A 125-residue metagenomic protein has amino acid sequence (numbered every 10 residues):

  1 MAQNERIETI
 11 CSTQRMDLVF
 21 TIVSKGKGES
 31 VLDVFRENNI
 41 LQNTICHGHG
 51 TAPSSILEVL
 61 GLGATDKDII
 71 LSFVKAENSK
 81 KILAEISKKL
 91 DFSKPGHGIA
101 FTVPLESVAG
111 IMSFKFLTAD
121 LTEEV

Functional and structural regions predicted by a protein language model:
M1-V125: Positively charged, small/polar-rich N-terminal and surface patches that mediate targeting and assembly and bind
